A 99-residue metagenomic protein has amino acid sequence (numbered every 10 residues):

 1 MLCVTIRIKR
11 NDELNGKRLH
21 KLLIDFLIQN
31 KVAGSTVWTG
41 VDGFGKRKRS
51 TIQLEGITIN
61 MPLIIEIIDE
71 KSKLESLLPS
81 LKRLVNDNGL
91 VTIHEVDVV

Functional and structural regions predicted by a protein language model:
M1-V99: Positively charged, small/polar-rich N-terminal and surface patches that mediate targeting and assembly and bind
